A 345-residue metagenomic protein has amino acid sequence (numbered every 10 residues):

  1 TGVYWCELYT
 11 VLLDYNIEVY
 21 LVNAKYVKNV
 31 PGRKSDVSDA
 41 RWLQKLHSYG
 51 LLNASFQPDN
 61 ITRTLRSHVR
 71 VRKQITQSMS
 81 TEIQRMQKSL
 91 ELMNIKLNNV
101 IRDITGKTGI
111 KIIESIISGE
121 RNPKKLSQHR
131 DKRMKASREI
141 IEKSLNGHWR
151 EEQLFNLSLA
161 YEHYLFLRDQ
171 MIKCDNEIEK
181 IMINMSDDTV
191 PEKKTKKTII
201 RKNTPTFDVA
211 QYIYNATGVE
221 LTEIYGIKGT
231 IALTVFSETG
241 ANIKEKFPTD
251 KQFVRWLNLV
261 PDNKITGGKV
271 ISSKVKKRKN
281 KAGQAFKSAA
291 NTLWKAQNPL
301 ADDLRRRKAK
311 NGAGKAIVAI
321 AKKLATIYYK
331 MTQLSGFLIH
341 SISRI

Functional and structural regions predicted by a protein language model:
T1-I345: A detector of single, family-specific signature residues that are central to catalytic or substrate-handling motifs
